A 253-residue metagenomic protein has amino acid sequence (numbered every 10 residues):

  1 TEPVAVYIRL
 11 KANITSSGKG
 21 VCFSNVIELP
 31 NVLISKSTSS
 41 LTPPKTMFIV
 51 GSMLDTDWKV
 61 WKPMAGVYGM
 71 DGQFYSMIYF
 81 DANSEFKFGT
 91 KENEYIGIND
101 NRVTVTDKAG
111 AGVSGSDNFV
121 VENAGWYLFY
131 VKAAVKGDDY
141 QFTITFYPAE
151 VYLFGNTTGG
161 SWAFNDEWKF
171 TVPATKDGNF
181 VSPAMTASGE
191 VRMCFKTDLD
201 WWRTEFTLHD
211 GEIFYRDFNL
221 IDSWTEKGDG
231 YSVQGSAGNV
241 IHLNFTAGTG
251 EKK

Functional and structural regions predicted by a protein language model:
T1-K253: Insoluble glucan recognition modules
